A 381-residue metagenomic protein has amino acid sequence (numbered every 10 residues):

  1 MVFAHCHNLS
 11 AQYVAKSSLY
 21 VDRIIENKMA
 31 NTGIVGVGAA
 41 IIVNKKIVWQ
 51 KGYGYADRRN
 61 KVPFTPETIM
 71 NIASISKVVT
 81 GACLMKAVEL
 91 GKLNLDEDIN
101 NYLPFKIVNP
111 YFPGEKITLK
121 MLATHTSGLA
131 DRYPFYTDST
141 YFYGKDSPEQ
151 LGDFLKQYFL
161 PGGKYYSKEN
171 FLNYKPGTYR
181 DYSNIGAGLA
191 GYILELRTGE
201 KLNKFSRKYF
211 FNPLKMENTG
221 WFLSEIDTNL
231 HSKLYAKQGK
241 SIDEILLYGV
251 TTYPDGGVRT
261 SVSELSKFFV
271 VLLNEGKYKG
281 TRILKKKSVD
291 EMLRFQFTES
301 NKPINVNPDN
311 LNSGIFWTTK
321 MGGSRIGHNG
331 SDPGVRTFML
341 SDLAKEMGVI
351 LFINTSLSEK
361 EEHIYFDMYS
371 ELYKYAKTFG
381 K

Functional and structural regions predicted by a protein language model:
M1-A15: Bacterial Sec-dependent N-terminal signal peptides
Q12-G52, N101, Y179, E195-E200 (+4 more regions): Catalytic loop of the DD-peptidase/beta-lactamase superfamily, centered on the K-T-G motif and neighboring
D22-I25, A39, K45, I69-I99 (+3 more regions): Active-site SXXK
A30-P63, L95, E149-L160, E217-W221 (+2 more regions): A short, well-structured edge-of-sheet supersecondary motif
G33, P63-F64, N94, P110-I117 (+6 more regions): Extracellular/periplasmic catalytic domains that process cell-envelope and extracellular macromolecules
V48-W49, K106-K116, T124, G128-F135 (+3 more regions): Secretory-pathway/luminal and periplasmic proteins that interact with or process carbohydrate-rich
R58-S183, E200, A236-K237, S241-L246: Active-site-proximal loop and beta-strand segments within enzyme catalytic domains
E115-T118, G186, S261-E264: An acidic site on a long C-lobe helix of protein kinase domains
